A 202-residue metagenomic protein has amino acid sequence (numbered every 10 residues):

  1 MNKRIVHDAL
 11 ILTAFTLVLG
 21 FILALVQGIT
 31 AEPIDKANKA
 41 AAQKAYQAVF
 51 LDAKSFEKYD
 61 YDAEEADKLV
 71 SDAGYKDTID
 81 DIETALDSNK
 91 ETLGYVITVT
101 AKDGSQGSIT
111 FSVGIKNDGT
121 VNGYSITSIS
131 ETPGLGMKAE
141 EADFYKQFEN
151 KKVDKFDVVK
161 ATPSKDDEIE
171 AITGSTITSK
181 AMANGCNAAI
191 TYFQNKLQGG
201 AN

Functional and structural regions predicted by a protein language model:
M1-N202: Flexible, solvent-exposed loop/hinge segments and secondary-structure transition points
